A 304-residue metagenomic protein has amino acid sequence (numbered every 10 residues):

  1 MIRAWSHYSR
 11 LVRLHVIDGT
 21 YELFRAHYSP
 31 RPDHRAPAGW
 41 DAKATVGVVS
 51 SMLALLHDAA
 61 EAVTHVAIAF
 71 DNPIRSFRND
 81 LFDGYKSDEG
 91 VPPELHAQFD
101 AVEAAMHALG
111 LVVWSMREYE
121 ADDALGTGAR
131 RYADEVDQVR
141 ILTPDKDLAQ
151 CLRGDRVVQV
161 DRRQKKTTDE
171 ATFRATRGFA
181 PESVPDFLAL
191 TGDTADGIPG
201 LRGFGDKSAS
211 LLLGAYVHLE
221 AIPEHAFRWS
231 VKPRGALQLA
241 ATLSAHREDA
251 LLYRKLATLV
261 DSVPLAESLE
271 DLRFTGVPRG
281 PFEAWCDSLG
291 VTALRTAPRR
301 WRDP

Functional and structural regions predicted by a protein language model:
M1-I2: Short hydrophobic transmembrane-like helices used for membrane targeting/insertion
S9-L142, K146-K166, A250-L252, T258-A266 (+1 more regions): Noncatalytic, basic helical substrate-engagement surface that gates or grips nucleic-acid strands
A60-T64, Q164-P304: Non-catalytic nucleic-acid-binding/docking modules located in mid-to-C-terminal regions of nucleic-acid enzymes
